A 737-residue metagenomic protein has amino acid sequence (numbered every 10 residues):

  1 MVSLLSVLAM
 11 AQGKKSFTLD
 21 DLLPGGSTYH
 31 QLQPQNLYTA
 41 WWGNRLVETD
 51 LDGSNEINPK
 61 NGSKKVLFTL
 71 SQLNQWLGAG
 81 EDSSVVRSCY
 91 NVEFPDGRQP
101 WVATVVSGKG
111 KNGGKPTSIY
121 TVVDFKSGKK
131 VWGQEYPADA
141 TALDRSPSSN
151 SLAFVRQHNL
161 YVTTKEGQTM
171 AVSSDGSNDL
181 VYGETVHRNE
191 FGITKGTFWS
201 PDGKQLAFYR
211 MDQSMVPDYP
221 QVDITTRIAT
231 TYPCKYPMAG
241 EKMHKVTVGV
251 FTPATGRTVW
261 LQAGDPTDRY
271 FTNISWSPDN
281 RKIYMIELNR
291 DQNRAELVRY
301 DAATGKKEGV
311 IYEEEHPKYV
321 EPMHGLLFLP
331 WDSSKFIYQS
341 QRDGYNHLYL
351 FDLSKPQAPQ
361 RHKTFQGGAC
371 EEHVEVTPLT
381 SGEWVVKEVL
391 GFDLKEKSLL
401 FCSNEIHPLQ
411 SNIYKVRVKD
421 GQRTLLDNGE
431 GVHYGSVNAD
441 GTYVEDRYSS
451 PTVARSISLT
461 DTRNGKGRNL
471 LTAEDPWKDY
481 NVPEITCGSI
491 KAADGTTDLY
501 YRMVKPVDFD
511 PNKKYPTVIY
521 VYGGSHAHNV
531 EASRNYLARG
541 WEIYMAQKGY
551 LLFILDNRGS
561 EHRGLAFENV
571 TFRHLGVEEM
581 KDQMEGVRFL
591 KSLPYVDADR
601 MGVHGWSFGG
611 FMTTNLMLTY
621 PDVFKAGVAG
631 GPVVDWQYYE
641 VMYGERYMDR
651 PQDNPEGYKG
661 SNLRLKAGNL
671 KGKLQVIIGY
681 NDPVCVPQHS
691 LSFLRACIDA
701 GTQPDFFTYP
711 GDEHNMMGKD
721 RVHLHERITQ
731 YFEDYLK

Functional and structural regions predicted by a protein language model:
V2, A11-T424, E430-Y434, T442-Y443 (+2 more regions): Beta-propeller folds
V2-L4, S146, D494, P683: Generic alpha-helix initiation/capping and coil-helix boundary signal
S6-L8: N-terminal signal peptide c-region/cleavage motif recognized by signal peptidases
P217-D218, N280, I286, Y434-K737: Serine-hydrolase catalytic core recognition
D427-N428, G549: Structural signature of Gram-negative outer-membrane beta-barrels, strongest in the C-terminal barrel of TonB-dependent
